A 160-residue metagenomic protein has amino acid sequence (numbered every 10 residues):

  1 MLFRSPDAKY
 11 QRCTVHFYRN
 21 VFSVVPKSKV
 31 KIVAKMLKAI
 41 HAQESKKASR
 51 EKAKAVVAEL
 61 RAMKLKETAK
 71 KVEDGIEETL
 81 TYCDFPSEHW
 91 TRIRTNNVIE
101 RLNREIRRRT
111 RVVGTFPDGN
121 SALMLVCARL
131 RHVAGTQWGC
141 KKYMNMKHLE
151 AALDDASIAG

Functional and structural regions predicted by a protein language model:
M1-L2: Short, small-residue-biased leader/transition segments that mark boundaries at the very start of proteins
S5-P6, T110: A broad structural signal for alpha-helix termini and local helix breaks/kinks
P6-S23: Inter-helix linker motif
K9-Y10, K31-A34, A134-G135: Short, low-complexity, polar/charged sequence segments that are solvent-exposed and flexible
P26-S45: A polyampholytic, Gly/Pro-enriched intrinsically disordered region
A39-G160: Acidic/histidine-rich catalytic cores and adjacent linkers of DNA breakage/strand-transfer/modification proteins
